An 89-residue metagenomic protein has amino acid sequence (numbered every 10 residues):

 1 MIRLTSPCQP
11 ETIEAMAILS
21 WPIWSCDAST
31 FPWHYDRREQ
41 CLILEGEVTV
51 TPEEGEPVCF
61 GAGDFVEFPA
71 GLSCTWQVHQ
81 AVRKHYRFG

Functional and structural regions predicted by a protein language model:
M1-R3, M16, R83-G89: Double-stranded beta-helix
Q9, A17-D36, P69-A70: Conserved short histidine dyad/triad with adjacent acidic residue
F31-Y35, P52, V58-C59, Q77: Short histidine-centered beta-strand/loop micro-motifs that create catalytic or ligand/metal-coordination sites
W33, V50, K84-Y86: Short hydrophobic/aromatic-rich beta-strand segments that constitute the beta-sheet cores of beta-sandwich/beta-barrel
Y35-V50: Short, conserved beta-strand element in jelly-roll/cupin
E54-G71: Short acidic-glycine-tyrosine-enriched beta hairpin
A70-G89: Ligand-binding loop in jelly-roll beta-barrel domains
